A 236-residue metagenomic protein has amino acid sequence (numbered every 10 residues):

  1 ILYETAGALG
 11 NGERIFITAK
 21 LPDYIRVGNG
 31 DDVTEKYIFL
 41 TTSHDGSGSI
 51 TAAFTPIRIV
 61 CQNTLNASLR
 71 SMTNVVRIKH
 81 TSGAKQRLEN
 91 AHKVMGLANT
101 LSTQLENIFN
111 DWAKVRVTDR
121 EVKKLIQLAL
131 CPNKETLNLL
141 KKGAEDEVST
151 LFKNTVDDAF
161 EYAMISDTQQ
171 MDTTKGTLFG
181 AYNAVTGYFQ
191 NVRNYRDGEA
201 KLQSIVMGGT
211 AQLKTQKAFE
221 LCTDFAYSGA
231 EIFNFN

Functional and structural regions predicted by a protein language model:
L2-L213, T223-N236: Intrinsic disorder/low-complexity polar-acidic segments
